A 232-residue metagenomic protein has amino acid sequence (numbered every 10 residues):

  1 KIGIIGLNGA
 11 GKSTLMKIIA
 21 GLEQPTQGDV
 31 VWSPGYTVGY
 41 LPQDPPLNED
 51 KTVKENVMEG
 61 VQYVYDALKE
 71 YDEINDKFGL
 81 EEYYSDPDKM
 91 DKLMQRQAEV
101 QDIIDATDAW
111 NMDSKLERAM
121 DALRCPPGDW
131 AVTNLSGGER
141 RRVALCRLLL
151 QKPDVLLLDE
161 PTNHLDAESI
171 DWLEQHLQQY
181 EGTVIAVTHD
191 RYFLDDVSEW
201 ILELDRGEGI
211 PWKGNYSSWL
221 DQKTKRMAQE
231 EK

Functional and structural regions predicted by a protein language model:
K1-E231: ABC ATP-binding cassette signature C-motif
